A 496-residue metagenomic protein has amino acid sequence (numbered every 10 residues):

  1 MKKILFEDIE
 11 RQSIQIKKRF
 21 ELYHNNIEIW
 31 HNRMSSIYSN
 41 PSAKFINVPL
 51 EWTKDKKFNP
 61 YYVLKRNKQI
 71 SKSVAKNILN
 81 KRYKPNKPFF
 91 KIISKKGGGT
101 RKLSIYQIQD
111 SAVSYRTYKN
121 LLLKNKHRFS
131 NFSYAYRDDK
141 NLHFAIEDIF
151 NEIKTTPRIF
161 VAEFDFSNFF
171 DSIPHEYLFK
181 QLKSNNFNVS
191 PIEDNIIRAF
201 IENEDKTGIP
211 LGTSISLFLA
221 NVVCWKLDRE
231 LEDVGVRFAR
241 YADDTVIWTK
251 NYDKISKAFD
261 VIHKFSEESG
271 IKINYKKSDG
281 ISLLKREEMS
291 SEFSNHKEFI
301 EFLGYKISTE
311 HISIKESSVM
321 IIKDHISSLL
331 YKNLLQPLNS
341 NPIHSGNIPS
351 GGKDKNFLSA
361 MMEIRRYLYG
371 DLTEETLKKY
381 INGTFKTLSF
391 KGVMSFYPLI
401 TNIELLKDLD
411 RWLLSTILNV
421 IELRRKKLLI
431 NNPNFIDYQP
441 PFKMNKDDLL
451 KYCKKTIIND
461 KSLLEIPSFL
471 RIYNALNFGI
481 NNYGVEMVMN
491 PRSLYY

Functional and structural regions predicted by a protein language model:
M1-Q181, F187, I201-N203, L409-Y496: Conserved two-metal-ion catalytic palm core of "right-hand" nucleic acid polymerases, unifying RNA-dependent RNA
D8-I16, I70-I78, I153, I197-F200 (+1 more regions): Generic hydrophobic, helix-prone segments enriched in Leu/Val/Ile
G99-L103, S130-F132, E163-F164, D205-T213 (+2 more regions): Glycine- and acidic
S104-Q107, S111-N125, N131-K140, I149 (+6 more regions): Basic nucleic-acid-binding interfaces
S111, Y115, R229, S256 (+1 more regions): Right-hand nucleic-acid polymerase module
D139, T213, L217, L399 (+1 more regions): Conserved phosphate/pyrophosphate-binding and hydrolysis machinery centered on Walker-type P-loop NTPases, extending
I146-A242, V246-R286, K297-F299, I343: Conserved polymerase palm-domain catalytic core
